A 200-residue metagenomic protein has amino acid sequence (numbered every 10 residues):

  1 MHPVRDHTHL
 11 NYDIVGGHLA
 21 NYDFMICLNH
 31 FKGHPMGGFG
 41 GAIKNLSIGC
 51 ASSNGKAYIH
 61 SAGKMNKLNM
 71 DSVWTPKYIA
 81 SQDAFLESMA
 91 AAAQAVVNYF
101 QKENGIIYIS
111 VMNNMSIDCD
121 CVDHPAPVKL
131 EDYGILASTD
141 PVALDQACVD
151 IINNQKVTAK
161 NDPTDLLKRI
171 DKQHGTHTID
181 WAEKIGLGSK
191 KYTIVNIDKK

Functional and structural regions predicted by a protein language model:
M1-K200: Extended, low-polarity segments enriched in aliphatic/aromatic residues
